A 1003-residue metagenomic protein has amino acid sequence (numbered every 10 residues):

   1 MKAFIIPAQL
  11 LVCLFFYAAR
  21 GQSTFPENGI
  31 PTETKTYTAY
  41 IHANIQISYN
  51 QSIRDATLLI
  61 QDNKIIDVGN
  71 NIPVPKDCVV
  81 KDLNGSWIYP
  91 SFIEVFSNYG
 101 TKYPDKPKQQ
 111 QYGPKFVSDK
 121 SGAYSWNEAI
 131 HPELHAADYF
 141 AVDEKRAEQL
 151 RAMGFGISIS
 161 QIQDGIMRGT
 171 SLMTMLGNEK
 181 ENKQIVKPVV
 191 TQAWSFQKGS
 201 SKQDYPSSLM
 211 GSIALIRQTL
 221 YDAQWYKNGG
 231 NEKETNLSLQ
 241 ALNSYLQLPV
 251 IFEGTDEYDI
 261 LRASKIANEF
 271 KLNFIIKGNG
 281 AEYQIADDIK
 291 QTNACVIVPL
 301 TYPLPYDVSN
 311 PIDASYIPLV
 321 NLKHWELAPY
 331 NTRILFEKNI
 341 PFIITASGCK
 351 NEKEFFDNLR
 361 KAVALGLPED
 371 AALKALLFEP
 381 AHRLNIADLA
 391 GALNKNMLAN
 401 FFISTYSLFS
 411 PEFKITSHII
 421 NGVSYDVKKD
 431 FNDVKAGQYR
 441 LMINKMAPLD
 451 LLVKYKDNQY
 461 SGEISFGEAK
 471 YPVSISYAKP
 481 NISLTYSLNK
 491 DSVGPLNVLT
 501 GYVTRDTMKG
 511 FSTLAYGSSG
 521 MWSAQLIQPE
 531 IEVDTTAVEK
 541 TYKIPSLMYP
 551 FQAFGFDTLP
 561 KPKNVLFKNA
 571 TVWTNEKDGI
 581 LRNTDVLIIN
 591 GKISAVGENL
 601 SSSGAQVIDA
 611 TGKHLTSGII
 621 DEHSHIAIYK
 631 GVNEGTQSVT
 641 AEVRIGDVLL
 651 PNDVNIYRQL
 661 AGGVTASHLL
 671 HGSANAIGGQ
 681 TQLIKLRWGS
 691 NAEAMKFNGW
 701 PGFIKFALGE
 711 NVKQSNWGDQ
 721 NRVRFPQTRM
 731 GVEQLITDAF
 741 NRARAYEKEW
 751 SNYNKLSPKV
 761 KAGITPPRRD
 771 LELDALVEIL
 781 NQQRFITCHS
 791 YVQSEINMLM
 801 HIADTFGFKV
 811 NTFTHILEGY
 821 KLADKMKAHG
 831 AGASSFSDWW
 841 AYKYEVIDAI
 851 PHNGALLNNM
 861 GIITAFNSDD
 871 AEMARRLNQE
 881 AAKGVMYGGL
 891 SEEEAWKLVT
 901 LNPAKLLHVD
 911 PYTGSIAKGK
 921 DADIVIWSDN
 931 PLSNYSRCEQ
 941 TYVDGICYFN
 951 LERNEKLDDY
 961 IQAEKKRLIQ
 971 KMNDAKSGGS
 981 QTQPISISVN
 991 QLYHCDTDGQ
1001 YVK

Functional and structural regions predicted by a protein language model:
M1-E27: Bacterial Sec-dependent N-terminal signal peptides
S23-T32, T36, Y49-S91, K106 (+1 more regions): Histidine-rich, glycine-flanked metal-binding segment
P26-E33, I45-T57, N70, K353 (+9 more regions): Acidic, glycine-enriched loop/beta-strand segments at the rims of small-molecule binding/catalytic pockets
K35-Y40, V74-A137, A152, V565 (+1 more regions): Replace "His-x-His-based motif
Y40-N44, D430-L452, Q459-E468, M508-W522 (+1 more regions): Tryptophan-anchored aromatic micro-motifs
Y112-S125, E133, P249, P299-S404 (+6 more regions): His/Asp/Glu-enriched, well-ordered alpha-helical/loop segment that forms or immediately abuts the divalent-metal
D143-Y283, D388, L408, K414 (+10 more regions): Polyanionic/metal-chelating signatures
L441-V503, S512: Central antiparallel beta-sheet cores of small beta-barrel/beta-sandwich binding domains
